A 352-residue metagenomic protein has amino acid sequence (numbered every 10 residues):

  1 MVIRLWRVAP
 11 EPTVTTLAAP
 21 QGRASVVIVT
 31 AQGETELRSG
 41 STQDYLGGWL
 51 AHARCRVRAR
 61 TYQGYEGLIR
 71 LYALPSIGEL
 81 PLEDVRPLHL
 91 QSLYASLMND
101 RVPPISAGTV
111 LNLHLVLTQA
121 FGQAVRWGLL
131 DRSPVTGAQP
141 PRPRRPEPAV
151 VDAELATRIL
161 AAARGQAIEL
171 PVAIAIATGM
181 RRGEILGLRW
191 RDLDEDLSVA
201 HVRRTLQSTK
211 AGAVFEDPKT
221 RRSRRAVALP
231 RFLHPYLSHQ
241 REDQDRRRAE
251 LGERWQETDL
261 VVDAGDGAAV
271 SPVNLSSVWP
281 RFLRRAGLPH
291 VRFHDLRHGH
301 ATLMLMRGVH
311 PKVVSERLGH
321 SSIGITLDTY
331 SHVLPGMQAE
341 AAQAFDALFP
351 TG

Functional and structural regions predicted by a protein language model:
V2-S92, E242-V261, G265-A268, P335: N-terminal DNA-binding module of tyrosine recombinases/phage integrases
V14-L17, R38, L50-L129, P134 (+3 more regions): N-terminal core-binding DNA-recognition domain of tyrosine site-specific recombinases/integrases
T16, L37, R142, P146 (+2 more regions): Catalytic-site neighborhood detector that most strongly recognizes the C-terminal catalytic loop/helix of tyrosine
P103, L160-L170, T178, V227 (+3 more regions): Short, basic (Lys/Arg/His-rich) helix/loop patches that form interaction surfaces in the mid-to-C-terminal regions
P104-L115, R126-W190, E195-D196, Q207 (+4 more regions): Basic, Lys/Arg- and aromatic-enriched nucleic-acid-binding interface segment
A161, L197, L206-L233, H239 (+6 more regions): C-terminal secondary-structure termini that scaffold catalytic or DNA-interacting sites
D192-V199, H290, V309-T329, A339: Short, polar N-cap/turn motifs at the start of nucleic acid-interacting alpha helices
